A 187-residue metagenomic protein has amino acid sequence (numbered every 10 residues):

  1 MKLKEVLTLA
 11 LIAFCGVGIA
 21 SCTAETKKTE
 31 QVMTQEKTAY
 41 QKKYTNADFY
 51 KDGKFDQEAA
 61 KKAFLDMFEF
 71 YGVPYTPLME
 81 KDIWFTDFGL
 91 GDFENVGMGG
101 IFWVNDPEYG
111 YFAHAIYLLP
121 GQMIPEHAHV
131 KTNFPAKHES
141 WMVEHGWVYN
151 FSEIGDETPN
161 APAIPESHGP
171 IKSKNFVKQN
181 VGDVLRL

Functional and structural regions predicted by a protein language model:
M1-L7: Bacterial N-terminal signal peptides that target proteins for export
L7-F14: Sec-dependent signal peptide hydrophobic core
A20-S21: C-terminal motif of bacterial Sec signal peptides marking the signal peptidase cleavage site
K27-F112, S167: A short, N-terminal "cap"/entry segment at the start of jelly-roll beta-barrel domains of the cupin/DSBH fold
M33-Q35, Y40, G155-V177: Double-stranded beta-helix
W103-A113, I124-V143: A short beta-loop-beta micro-motif enriched in histidine and acidic residues
L119-P120, A136-T158, I164: Glycine- and acidic-residue-biased ligand/ion/polar-headgroup-sensing regions
K174-L187: Conserved metal-binding segment of the jelly-roll/cupin
